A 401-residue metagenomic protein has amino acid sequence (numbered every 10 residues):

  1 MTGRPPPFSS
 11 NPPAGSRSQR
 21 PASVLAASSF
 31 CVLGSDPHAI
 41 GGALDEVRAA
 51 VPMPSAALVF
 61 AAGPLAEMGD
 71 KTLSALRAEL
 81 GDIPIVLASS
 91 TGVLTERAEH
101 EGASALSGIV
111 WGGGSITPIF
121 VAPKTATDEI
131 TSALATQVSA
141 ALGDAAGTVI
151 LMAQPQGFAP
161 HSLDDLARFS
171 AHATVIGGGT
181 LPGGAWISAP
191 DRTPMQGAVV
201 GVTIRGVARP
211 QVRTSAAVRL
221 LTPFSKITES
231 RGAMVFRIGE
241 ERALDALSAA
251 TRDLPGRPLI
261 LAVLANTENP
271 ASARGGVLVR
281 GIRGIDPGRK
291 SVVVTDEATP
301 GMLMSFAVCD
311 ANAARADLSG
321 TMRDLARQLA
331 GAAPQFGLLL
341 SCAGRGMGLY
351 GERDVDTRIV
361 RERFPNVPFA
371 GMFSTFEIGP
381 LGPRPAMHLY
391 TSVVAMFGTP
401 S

Functional and structural regions predicted by a protein language model:
T2-A78, I83-P84, A88-T148, M152-G337 (+3 more regions): Small-residue-enriched flexible segments
